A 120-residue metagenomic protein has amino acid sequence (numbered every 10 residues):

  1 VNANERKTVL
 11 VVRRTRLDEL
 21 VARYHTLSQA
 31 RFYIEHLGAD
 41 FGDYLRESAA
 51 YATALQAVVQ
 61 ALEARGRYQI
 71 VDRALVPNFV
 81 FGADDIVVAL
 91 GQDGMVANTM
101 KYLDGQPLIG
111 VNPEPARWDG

Functional and structural regions predicted by a protein language model:
V1-I86, L90: ATP/NTP phosphate-donor binding region
R65, L75-G120: Small-residue-rich beta-alpha loop regions that form the catalytic core of phosphotransfer and lipid-active enzymes
